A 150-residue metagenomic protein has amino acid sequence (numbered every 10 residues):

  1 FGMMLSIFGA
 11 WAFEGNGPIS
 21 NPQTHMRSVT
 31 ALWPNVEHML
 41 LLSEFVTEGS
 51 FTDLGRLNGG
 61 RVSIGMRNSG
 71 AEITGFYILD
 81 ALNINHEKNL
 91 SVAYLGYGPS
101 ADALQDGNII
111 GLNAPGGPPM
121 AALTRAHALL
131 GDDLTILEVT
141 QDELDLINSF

Functional and structural regions predicted by a protein language model:
F1-G59, M66, I136: Short, glycine-/small- and polar/acidic-enriched structural segments that line small-molecule recognition paths
S6, F45, H86-F150: Pocket-lining segment of extracytoplasmic ligand-binding domains
I7-A10, N16-S20, A71-I73, S91 (+1 more regions): A short linear-motif detector with a strong N-terminal bias
G15, F76-Y77, T124-R125: Short amphipathic alpha-helical segments
M26-V29, A81, L144: Generic secondary-structure boundary/loop-capping signal
P34-D106: Bilobed "Venus flytrap"/periplasmic-binding protein-like clamshell domains and structurally analogous long
